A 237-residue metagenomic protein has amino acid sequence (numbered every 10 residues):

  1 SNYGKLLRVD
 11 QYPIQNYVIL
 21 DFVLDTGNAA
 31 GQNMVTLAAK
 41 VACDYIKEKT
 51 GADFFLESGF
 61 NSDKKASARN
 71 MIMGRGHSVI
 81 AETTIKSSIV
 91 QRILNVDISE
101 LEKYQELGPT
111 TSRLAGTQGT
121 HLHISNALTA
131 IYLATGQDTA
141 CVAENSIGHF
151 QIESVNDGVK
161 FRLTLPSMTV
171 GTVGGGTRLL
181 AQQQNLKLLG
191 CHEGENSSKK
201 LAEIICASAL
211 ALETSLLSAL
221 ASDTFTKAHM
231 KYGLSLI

Functional and structural regions predicted by a protein language model:
N2-Q11, K49-N61, E100-Y104, D138-S146 (+3 more regions): Flexible, glycine/charged-enriched surface loops at secondary-structure junctions
G4, P13, K49, S154-G158 (+3 more regions): A generic structural signal for short, non-catalytic loop/turn and secondary-structure boundary residues
D10, A115-G116, H192: Short secondary-structure boundary micro-motifs
Y12-F22: Short, conserved phosphate-binding/catalytic loop or strand-edge motifs used in phosphoryl-/nucleotidyl-transfer
Q15-N16, T120, S197: Hydrophobic alpha-helical segments with strong N-terminal bias
L24-R178: Glycine-rich anion/phosphate-binding loop at the beta-strand->alpha-helix junction
K160-I237: Internal helix-turn-beta structural module
